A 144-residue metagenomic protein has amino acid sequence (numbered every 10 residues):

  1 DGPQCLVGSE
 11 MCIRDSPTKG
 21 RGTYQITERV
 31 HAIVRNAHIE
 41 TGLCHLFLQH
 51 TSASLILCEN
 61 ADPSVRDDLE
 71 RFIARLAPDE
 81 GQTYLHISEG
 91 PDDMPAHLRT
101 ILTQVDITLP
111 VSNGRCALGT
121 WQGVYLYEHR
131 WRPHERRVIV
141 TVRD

Functional and structural regions predicted by a protein language model:
D1-I13: Single conserved hydrophobic/aromatic residue that forms the stacking wall/gate of nucleotide- or nucleobase-binding
S9, D15-T18, A32: Portal/gating segments that form or line small-molecule/metal binding sites
G22-L69: Active-site beta-strand/loop microenvironment that shapes enzyme catalytic pockets
H31-I33, V111, Y125-L126: Glycine-rich, charged/polar anion/phosphate-binding loops that engage phosphate groups from diverse ligands
H38, L48, T100-L102, C116-L118 (+1 more regions): Solvent-exposed alpha-helices and their adjacent loops that cap or buttress functional pockets in soluble metabolic
F47-Q49, S112, Y127, T141: Short beta-strand segments
R71-G119: Mid-chain, well-packed structural core segment of small domains
G119-E128, P133-D144: C-terminal binding/interaction regions
